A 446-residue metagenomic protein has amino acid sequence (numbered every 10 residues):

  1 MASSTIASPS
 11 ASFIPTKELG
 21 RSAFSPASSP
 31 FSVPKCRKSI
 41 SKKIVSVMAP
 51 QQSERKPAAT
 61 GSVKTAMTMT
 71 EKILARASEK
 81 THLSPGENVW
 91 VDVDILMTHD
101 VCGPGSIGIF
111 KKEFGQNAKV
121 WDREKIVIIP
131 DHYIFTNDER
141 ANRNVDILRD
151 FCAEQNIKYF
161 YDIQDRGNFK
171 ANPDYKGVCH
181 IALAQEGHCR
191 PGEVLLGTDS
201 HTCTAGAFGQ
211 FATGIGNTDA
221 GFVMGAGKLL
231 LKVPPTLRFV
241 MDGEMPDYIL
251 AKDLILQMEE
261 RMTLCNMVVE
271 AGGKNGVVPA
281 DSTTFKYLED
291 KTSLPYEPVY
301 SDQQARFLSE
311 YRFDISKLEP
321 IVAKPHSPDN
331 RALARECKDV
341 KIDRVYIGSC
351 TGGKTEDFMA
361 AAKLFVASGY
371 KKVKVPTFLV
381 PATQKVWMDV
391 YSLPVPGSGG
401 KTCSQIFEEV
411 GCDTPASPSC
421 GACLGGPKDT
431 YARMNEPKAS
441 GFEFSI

Functional and structural regions predicted by a protein language model:
A2-I446: Fe-S-dependent hydro-lyases/dehydratases of central metabolism
